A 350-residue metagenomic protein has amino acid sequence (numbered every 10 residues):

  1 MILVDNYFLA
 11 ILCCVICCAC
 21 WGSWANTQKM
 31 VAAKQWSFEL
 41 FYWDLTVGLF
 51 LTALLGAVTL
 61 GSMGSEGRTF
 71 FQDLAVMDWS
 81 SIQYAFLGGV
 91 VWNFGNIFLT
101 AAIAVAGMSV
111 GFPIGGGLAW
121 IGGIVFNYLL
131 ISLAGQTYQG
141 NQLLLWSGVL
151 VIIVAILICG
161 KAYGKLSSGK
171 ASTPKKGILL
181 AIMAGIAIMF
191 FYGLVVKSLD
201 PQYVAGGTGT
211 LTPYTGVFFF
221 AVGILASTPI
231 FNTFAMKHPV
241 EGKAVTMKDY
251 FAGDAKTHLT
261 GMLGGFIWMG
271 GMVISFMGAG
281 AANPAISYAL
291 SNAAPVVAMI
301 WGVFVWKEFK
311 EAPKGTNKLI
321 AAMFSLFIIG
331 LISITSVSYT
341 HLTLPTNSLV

Functional and structural regions predicted by a protein language model:
L12-C14, G64-F94, K176-A184, G242-G270: Loop-to-transmembrane-helix transition segments
C20-V47, G193-G223, I286: Juxtamembrane helix-loop-helix junctions in multi-pass membrane proteins
V31, F41, A102, G107 (+4 more regions): Hydrophobic/aromatic residues within transmembrane alpha-helices of multi-pass small-molecule transporters
K34-L40, F98-I114, T137-Y138, Y203-L211 (+1 more regions): Structural motif at transmembrane-helix junctions in multi-pass transporters
F38-V91, V151, G216-P239, V297: Transmembrane alpha-helices of multi-pass small-molecule transport proteins
F50-A53, Q139-L166, I178, G315-V337: Hydrophobic transmembrane alpha-helices of multi-pass small-molecule transport proteins
W120-L143, V296-T316: C-terminal transmembrane-helix exit sites in multi-pass transporters
T340-T346: Conserved small/polar residues in nucleotide/adenosyl-binding loops
